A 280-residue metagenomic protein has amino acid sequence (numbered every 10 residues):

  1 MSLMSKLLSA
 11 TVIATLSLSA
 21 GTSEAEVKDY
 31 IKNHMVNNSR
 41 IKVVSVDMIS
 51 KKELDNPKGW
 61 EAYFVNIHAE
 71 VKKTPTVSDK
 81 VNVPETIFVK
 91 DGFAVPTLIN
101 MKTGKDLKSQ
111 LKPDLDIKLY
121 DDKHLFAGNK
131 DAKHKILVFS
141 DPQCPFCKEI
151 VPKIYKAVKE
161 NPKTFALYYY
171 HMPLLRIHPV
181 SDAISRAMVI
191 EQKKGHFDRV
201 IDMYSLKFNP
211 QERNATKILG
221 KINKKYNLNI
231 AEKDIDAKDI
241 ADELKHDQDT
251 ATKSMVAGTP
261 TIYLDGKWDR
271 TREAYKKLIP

Functional and structural regions predicted by a protein language model:
M1-L8: Bacterial N-terminal signal peptides that target proteins for export
L3, G21-P96, Q211, G220-P280: C-terminal cap of thioredoxin/glutaredoxin-like
T11-A20: Hydrophobic h-region of N-terminal signal peptides that target proteins for export in Gram-negative bacteria
K58-W60, N82-P84, D122, D131 (+2 more regions): Extracytoplasmic
T86, K90-L119: A short, surface-exposed interaction/processing loop segment used at functional sites
I117-H134: A short beta-strand-turn-helix
N129-A132, Q143, K159, T259 (+1 more regions): Mature, Sec-exported extracytoplasmic domains of Gram-positive
L137-P142, K148-K225, T252-A257: Structural alpha/beta surface segment adjacent to cysteine/selenocysteine redox centers across thiol/disulfide enzymes
